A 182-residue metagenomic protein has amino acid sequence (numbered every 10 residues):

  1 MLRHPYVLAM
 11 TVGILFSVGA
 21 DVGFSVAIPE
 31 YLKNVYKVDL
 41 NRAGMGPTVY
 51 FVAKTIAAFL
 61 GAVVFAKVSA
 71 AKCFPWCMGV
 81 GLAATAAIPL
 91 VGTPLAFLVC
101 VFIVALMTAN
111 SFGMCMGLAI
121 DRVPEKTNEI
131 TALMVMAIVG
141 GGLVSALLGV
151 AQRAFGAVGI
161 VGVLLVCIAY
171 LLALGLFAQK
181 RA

Functional and structural regions predicted by a protein language model:
L2-T48, T55-A58: Extracytoplasmic gate region of multi-pass secondary transporters
P47-F51, M134-V135: Short hydrophobic/aromatic, small-residue-rich stretches within specific transmembrane helices of secondary active
A57-A70, Q152-R153: Helix-to-loop junctions at the C-terminal end of transmembrane segments in multipass secondary transporters
K72-A87: Structural signature of the two symmetry-related core transmembrane helices
L90-C100: Helix-loop junctions at membrane interfaces in 12-TM secondary transporters
A109-P124: Intracellular juxtamembrane helix-capping segments at the cytosolic ends of symmetry-related transmembrane helices
L147-A169: A membrane-interface helix-boundary motif in multi-pass transporters
G162-A182: Multi-pass alpha-helical transporter architecture, strongest for 12-TM Major Facilitator/SLC carriers used
